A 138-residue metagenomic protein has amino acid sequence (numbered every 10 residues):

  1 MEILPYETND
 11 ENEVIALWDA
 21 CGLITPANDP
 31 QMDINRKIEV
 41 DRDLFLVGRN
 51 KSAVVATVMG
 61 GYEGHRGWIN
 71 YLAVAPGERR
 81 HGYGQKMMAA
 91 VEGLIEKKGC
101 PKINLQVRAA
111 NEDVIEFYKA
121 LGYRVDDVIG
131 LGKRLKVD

Functional and structural regions predicted by a protein language model:
M1-E2: Extreme N-terminal starter segment of soluble prokaryotic enzymes
P5-Y71, A75, A90, L94 (+2 more regions): Acetyl-CoA-dependent GNAT
W68-Y71, Q106, F117: Residue-level recognition of specific faces of alpha-helices
A75-H81, A109-A110: Active-site acidic-Proline motif in GNAT/NAT acetyltransferases
E78, G82-A90: Conserved acetyl-CoA pyrophosphate-binding loop and the N-cap/start of the following alpha-helix in GNAT-like
I95-V107: Conserved GNAT acetyl-CoA-binding A-motif
L105-V114, G132-K136: Conserved beta-strand-loop-alpha-helix junction that forms the acyl-donor binding cleft
Y118, Y123: Conserved active-site tyrosine of GNAT-family acetyltransferases
